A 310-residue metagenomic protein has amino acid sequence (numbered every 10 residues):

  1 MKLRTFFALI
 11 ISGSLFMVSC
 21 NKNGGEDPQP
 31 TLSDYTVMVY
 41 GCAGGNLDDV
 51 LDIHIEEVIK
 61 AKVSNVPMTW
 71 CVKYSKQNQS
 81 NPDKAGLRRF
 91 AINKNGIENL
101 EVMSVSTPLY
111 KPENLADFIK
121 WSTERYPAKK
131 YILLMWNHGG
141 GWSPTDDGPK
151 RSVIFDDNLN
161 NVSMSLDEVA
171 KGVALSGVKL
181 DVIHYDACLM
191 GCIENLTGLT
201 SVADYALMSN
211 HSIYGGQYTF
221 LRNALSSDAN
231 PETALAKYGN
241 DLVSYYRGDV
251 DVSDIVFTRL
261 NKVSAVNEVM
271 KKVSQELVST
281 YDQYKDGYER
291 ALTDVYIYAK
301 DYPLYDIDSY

Functional and structural regions predicted by a protein language model:
M1-F7: Bacterial N-terminal signal peptides that target proteins for export
L9-T36: Bacterial Sec-dependent N-terminal signal peptides
P30, D147-Y310: Terminal, contiguous helix-loop blocks that mediate binding/assembly
L32, D52, A61, V66 (+3 more regions): N-terminal catalytic cores of secreted or lumenal carbohydrate-active enzymes
S33-G44, N95-V105: Acidic/histidine-rich, surface-exposed loop or edge segments in extracytoplasmic proteins
S33-T36, S64-W70, Y126-I132, G177-V182 (+1 more regions): Loop/turn elements at helix/coil->beta-strand transitions in domains of secreted/extracellular proteins
L47-Q79: N-terminal carbohydrate-binding/catalytic regions of secreted carbohydrate-active enzymes
Y74-N99, T107-G177, A187-C188, I193-E194 (+1 more regions): Catalytic-core segments of thiol-dependent peptidases
